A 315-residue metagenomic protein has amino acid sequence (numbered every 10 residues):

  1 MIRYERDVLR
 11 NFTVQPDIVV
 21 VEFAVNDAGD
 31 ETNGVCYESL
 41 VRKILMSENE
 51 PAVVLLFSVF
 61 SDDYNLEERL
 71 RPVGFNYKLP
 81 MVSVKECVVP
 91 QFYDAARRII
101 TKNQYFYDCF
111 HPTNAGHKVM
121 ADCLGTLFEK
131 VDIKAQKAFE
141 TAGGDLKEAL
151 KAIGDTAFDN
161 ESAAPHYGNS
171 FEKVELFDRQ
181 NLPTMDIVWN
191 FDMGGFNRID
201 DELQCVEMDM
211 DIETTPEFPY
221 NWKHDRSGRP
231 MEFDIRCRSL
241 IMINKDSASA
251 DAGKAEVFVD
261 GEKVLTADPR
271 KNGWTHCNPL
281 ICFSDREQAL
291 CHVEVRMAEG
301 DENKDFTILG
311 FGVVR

Functional and structural regions predicted by a protein language model:
R3-A142, Y220-R229, D234-R238, K245-D305: Alpha-helical cap/lid subdomain in secreted, periplasmic, or secretory-pathway luminal O-acyl-processing enzymes
K134-C237, K245, G312: Glycan-recognition and processing domains
D301-R315: Extended, polar beta-sheet/loop recognition surfaces of beta-rich domains that mediate binding to diverse ligands
